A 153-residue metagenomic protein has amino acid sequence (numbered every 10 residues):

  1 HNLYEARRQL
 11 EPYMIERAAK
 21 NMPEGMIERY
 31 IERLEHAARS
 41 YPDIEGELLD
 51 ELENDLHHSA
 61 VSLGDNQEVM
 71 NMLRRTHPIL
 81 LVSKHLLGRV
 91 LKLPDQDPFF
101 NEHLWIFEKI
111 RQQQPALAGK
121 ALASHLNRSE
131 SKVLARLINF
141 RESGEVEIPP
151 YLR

Functional and structural regions predicted by a protein language model:
H1-K20, L134-R153: Short linear motifs at protein or domain termini
R7-Q9, Y13-I15, K20-G88, F99-K109 (+1 more regions): Conserved amphipathic alpha-helical segments that form helical-bundle/coiled-coil interaction surfaces
L91-D95: Solvent-exposed loop and edge beta-strand segments that line ligand/cofactor-binding and catalytic clefts
